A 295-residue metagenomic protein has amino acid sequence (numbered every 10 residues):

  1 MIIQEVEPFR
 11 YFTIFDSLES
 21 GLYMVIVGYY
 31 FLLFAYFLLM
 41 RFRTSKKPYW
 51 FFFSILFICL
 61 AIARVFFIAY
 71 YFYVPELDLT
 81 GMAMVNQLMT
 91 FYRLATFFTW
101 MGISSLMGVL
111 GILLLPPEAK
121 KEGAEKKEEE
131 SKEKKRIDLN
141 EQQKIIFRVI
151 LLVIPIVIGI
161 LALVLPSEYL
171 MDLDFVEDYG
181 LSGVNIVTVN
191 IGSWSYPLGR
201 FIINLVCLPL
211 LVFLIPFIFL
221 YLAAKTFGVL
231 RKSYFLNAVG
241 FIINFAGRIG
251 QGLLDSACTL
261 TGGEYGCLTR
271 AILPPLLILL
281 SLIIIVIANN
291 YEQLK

Functional and structural regions predicted by a protein language model:
F9-V27, I150-F217, C267, A271: Extracellular-loop-to-transmembrane junctions of the mid-late helices
D16-F31, W50-A119, G123, R148 (+1 more regions): Individual alpha-helical transmembrane segments in multi-pass integral membrane proteins
A35-S45, G111-R136, P216-S233, I285-K295: Cytosolic juxtamembrane helix at the C-terminal end of the final transmembrane segment
L60-V65, P155-L165, G240-G250: Aromatic-anchored segments of alpha-helical transmembrane domains
V65-L79, L163-G183, L253-L260: Membrane-helix interface motif
G111-D172: The cytoplasmic-loop to transmembrane-helix boundary for the fourth helix
K135-L152, W194-F201, F217-I243: Membrane-helix boundary/juxtamembrane motif in polytopic membrane proteins
L210-K295: C-terminal transmembrane-bundle signature of multipass membrane proteins, characterized by strong activation on
